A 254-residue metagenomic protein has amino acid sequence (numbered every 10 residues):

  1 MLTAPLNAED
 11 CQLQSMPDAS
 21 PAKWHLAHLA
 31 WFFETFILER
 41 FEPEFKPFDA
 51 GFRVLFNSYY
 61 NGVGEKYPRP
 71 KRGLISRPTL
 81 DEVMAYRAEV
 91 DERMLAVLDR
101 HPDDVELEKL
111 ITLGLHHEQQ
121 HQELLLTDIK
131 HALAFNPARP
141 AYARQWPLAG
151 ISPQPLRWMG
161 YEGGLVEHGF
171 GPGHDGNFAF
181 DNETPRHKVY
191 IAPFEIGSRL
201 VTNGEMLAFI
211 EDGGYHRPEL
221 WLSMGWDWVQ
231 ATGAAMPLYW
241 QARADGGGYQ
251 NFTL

Functional and structural regions predicted by a protein language model:
M1, L6, L13, D18-A22 (+3 more regions): Extended beta-strand/loop cores of jelly-roll/beta-sandwich
